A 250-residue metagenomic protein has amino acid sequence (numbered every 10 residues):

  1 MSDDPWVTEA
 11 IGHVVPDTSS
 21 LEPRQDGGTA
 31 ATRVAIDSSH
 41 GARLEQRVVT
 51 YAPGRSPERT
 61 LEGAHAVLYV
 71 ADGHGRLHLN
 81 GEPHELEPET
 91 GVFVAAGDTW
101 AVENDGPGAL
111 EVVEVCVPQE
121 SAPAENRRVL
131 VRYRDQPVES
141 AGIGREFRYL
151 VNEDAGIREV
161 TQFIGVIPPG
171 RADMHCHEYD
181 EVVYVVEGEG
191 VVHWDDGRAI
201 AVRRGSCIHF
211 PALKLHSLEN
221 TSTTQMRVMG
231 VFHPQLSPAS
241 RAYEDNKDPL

Functional and structural regions predicted by a protein language model:
M1-E45, A109-V160, V166, Y243-L250: A short, N-terminal "cap"/entry segment at the start of jelly-roll beta-barrel domains of the cupin/DSBH fold
T29-V34, E45-E62, T161-E178: Conserved short histidine dyad/triad with adjacent acidic residue
S38-G41, Y51, R55-E58, E62 (+5 more regions): Hydrophobic/basic alpha-helical segments enriched in Actinobacteria
Q46-T50, V67-Y69, P83, G91-F93 (+4 more regions): Conserved hydrophobic/aromatic beta-strand scaffold that supports enzyme active sites
V48, L79-G81, N104, E114 (+4 more regions): Residue-level recognition of conserved beta-strand positions in structured domain cores
A52-G54, P88-E89, G97, P168-R171 (+2 more regions): Tight coil/turn sites that cap or link beta-strands
S56, T60-P88, C176, V182-R204 (+1 more regions): A short beta-strand-loop-beta hairpin characteristic of the jelly-roll/cupin
A96-A122, R204, A212-P238: Ligand-binding loop in jelly-roll beta-barrel domains
